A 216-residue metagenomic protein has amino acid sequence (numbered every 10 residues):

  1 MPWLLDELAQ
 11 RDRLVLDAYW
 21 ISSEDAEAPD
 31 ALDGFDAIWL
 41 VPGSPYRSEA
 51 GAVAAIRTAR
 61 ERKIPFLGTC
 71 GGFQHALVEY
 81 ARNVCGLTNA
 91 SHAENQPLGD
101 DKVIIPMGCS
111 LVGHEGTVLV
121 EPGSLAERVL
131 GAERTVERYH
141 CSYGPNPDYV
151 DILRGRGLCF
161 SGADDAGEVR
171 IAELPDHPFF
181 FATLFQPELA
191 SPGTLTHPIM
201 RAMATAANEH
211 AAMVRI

Functional and structural regions predicted by a protein language model:
M1-R134, H140-D176, L184-I216: N-terminal beta1-alpha1 cap of cysteine-dependent amidohydrolase-like domains
